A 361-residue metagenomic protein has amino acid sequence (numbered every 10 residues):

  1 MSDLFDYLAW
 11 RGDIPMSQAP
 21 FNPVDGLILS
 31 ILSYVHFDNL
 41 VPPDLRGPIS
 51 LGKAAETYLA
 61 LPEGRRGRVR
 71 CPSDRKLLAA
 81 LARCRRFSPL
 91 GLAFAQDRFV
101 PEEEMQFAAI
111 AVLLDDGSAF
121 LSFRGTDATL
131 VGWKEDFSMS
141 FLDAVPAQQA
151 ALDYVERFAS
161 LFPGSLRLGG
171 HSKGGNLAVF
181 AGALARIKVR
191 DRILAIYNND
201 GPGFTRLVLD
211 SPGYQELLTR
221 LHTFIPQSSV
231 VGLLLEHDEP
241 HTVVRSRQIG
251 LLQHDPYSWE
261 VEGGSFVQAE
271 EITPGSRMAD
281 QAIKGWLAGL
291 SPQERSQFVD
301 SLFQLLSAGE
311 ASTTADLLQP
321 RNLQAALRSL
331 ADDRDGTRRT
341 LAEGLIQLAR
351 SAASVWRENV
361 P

Functional and structural regions predicted by a protein language model:
M1-V24, L29-I110, L114-A119, F123-S138 (+3 more regions): Alpha/beta hydrolase fold serine-hydrolase catalytic domain that processes acyl esters and thioesters
G169-G174, A178: Gly/Ala-rich beta-loop-alpha elbow adjacent to hydrolase catalytic centers
A178-I187: Short glycine-enriched nucleophile-adjacent loop and the immediately C-terminal alpha-helix near the catalytic center
